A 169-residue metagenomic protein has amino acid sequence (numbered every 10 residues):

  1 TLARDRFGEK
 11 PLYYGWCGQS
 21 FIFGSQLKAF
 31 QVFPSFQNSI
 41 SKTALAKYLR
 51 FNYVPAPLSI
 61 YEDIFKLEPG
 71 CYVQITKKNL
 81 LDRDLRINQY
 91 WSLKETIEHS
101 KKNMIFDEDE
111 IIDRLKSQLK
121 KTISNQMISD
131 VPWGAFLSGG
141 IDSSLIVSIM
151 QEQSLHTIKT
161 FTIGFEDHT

Functional and structural regions predicted by a protein language model:
T1-T169: Cysteine-centered catalytic environments shared across enzyme families
